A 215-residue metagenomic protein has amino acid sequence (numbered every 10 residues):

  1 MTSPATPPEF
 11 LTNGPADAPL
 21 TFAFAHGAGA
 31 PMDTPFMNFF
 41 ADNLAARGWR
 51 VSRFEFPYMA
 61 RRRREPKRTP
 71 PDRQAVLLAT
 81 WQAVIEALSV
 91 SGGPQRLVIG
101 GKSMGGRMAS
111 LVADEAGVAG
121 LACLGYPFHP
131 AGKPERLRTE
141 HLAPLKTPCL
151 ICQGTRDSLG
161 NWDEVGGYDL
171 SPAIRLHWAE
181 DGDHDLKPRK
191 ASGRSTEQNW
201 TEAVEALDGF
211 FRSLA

Functional and structural regions predicted by a protein language model:
T2-R96, D183-T196: Serine-hydrolase catalytic machinery in alpha/beta-hydrolase-like enzymes
R96-G101, L124: Short beta-strand immediately N-terminal to the catalytic nucleophile in serine-hydrolase-like folds
G101-G105, A109: Gly/Ala-rich beta-loop-alpha elbow adjacent to hydrolase catalytic centers
M108-V112, G132: Hydrolases whose catalytic domains are alpha/beta-hydrolase-1, hotdog thioesterase, or metallo-beta-lactamase-like
G117-G132: A conserved short beta-strand
P144-K146, I151-Q153, D157: Short beta-strand/loop motif that positions the catalytic acidic residue of the alpha/beta-hydrolase fold
S158-E164: Conserved alpha/beta-hydrolase "acid-adjacent" motif
G166, L170-A215: C-terminal catalytic histidine-bearing segment of alpha/beta-hydrolase fold enzymes
